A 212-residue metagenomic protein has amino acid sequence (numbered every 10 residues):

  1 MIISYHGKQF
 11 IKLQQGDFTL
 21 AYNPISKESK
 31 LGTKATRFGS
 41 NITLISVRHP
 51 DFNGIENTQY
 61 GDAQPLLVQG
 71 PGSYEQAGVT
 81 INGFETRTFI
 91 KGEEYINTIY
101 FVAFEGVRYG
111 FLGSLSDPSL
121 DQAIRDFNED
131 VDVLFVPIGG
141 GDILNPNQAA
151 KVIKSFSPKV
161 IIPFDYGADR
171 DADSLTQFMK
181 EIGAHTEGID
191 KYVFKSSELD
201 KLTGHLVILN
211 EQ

Functional and structural regions predicted by a protein language model:
I2-K8, E93-E94, V160-Q212: Binuclear metal-ion centers of metallo-dependent hydrolases, dominated by the metallo-beta-lactamase
I2-Y5, T19-N23, T80-R87, I99-F101 (+2 more regions): Active-site-proximal beta-strand elements of phosphoester/diester hydrolases
S4-Q9, E56-F84, F156-F164, K180-E187: P-loop/Walker A phosphate-binding loop and immediately adjacent motor/lid segment at beta-alpha junctions
F10-D62, V68-P71, N82-Y95, L115-F127: Pre-active-site segment of Zn-dependent metallo-hydrolases
L13-G16, Q76, V102-E105: Active-site beta-strand termini and strand-to-loop segments that position acidic
S40-N41, D132, K159: Conserved acidic residues
V47, I138, F164-Y166: Short secondary-structure boundary segments
I90-F156: Active-site-proximal loop/helix segments of hydrolase catalytic cores
